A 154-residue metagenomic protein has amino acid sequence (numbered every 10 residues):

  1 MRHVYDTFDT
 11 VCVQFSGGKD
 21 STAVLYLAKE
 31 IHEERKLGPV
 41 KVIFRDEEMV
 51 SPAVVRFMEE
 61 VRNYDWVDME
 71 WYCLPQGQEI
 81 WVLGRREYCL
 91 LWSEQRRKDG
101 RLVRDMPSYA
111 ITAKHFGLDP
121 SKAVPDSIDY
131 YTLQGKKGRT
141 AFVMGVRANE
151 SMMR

Functional and structural regions predicted by a protein language model:
M1-R154: ATP-dependent adenylation/nucleotidyltransferase module used to activate substrates
